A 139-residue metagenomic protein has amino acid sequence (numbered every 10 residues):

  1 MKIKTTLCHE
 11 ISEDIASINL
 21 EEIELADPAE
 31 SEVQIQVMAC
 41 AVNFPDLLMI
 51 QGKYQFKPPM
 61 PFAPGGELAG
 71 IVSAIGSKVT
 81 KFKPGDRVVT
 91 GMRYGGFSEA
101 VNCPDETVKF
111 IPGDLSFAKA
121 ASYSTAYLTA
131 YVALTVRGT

Functional and structural regions predicted by a protein language model:
M1-T6: Short structural boundary motif marking the start of a folded domain
C8, I50, S73-A74, N102-D105: Short beta-strand-to-turn element immediately C-terminal to the catalytic PLP-Schiff-base lysine in fold type I
S12-D14: Proline/serine/threonine-rich low-complexity linkers at boundaries of modular beta-sandwich domains
S17-L20, G95: Residues that act as N-cap/strand-start positions at coil-to-secondary-structure junctions
L20-L25, A69-I71, A100-N102, V108: Conserved hydrophobic/aromatic beta-strand scaffold that supports enzyme active sites
E24-A41, K53-G95, L115: Glycine-rich beta-strand-centered segment in the early N-terminal region that forms part of a ligand/cofactor-binding
P45-Q51: Cytochrome P450 core scaffold surrounding the K-helix E-X-X-R motif and the conserved "meander" helix-loop region
L48, R87-T139: NAD(P)H dinucleotide-binding glycine-rich loop of Rossmann-like/cofactor-binding domains, especially the beta1-alpha1
